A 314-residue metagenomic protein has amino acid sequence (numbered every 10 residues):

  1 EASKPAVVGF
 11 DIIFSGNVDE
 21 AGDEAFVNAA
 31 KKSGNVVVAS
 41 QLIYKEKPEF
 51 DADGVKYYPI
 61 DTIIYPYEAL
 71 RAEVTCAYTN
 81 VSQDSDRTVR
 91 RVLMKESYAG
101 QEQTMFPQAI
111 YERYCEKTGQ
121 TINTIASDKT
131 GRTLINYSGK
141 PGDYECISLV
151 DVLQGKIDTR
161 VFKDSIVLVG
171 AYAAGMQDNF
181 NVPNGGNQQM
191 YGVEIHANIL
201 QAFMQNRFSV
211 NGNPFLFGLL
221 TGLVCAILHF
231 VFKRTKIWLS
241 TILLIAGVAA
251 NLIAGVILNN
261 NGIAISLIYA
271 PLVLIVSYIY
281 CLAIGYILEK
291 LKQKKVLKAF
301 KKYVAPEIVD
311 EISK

Functional and structural regions predicted by a protein language model:
E1-D128, F162-L239, G247: Non-transmembrane functional regions of envelope-associated proteins
I13-V18, D143-V150: Short, flexible loop segments at the rims of nucleotide/cofactor-binding pockets, characterized by
K129-I147: Active-site Gly/Thr loop motif
V150-R160: Surface-exposed ligand/attachment interfaces on beta-rich extracellular proteins
A202-E307: Transmembrane alpha-helices and their extracellular/periplasmic helix-loop junctions in integral membrane proteins
K314: Catalytic NTP-binding/metal-coordinating core of nucleotidyl cyclase/transferase enzymes
